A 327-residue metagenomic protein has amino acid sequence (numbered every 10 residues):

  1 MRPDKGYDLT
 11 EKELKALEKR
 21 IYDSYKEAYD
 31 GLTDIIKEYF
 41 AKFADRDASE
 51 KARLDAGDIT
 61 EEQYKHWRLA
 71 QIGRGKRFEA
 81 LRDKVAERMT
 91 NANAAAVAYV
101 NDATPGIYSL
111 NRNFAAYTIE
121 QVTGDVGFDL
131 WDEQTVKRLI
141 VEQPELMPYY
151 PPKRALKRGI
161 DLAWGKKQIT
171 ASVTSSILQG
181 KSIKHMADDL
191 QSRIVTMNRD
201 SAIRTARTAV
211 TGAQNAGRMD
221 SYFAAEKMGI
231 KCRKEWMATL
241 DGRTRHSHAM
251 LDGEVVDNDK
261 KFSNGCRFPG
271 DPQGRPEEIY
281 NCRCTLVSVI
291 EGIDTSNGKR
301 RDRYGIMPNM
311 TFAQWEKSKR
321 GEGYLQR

Functional and structural regions predicted by a protein language model:
M1-T196, V289-R327: N-terminal leader/targeting and assembly helices and adjacent pre-domain segments
D200-R301: Acidic, glycine-rich two-metal-ion catalytic cores of nucleic acid-processing enzymes
